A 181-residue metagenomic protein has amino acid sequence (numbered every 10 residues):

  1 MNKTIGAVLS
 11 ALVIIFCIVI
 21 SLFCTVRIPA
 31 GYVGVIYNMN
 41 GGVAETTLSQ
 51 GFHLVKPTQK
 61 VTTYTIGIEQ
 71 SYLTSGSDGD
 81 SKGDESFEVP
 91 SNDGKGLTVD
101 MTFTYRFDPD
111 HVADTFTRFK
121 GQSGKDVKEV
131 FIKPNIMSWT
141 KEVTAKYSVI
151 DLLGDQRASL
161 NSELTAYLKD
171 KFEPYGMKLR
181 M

Functional and structural regions predicted by a protein language model:
M1-N2, Y37: Generic cytosolic/nucleocytoplasmic N-terminal low-complexity/intrinsically disordered segments
N2-C24: Single-pass alpha-helical transmembrane signal-anchor segments
A7, A11, A30, A44 (+5 more regions): A sequence-composition feature that detects small, non-aromatic residues
A7, I14, S81-G83, T115 (+2 more regions): Generic signal for short, ordered secondary-structure residues within or immediately flanking folded domains
C24-N135, W139: Hydrophobic membrane-anchoring helix/hairpin
P90-D93, T98-V99, T104-Y105, V127-M181: Amphipathic, coiled-coil-like alpha-helical scaffolding segments used for oligomerization/assembly
